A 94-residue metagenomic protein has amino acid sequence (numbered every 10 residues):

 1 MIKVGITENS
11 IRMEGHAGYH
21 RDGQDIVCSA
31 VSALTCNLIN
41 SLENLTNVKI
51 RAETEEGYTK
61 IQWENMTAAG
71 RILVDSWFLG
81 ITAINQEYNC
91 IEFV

Functional and structural regions predicted by a protein language model:
M1-I26, A33-V94: N-terminal intrinsically disordered, cationic/polar leader segments that include organellar targeting peptides
